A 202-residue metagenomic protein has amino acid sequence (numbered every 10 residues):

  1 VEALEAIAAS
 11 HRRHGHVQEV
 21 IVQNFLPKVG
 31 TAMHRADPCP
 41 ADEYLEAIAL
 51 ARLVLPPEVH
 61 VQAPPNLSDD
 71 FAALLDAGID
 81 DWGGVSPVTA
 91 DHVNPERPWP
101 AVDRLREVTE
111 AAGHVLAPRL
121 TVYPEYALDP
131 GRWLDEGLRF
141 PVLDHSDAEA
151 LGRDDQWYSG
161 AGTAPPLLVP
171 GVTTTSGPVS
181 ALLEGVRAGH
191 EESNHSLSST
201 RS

Functional and structural regions predicted by a protein language model:
E2-S202: Auxiliary Fe-S-binding modules of radical SAM enzymes
